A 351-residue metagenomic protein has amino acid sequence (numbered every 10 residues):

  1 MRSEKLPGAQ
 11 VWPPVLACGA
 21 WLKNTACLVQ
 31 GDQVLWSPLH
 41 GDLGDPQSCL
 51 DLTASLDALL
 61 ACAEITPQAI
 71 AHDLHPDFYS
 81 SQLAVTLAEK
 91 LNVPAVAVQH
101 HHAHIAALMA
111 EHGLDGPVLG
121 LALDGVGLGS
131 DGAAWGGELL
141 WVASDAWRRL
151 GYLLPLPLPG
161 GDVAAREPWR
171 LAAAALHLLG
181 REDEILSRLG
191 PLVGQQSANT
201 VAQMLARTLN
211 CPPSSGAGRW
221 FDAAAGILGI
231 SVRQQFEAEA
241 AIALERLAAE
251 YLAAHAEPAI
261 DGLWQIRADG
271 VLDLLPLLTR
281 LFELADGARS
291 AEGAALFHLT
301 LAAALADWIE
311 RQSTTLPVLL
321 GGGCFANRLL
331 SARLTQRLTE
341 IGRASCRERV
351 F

Functional and structural regions predicted by a protein language model:
M1-A71, H75-K90: Active-site-adjacent structural elements in enzyme catalytic cores
M1-V15, A97-G120: Conserved phosphate-binding catalytic cores of ATP/NTP-utilizing and phosphoryl-transfer enzymes
V15-A17, A71, V118-A122, S214 (+1 more regions): Short glycine-aspartate micro-motif
L22-L50, A54-S55, H177-L316, L329-T339: A contiguous, well-structured pocket-lining segment that forms one wall/lid of small-molecule binding clefts in soluble
D73-A110, D115: Glycine-rich phosphate-binding loop and adjoining helix at the ATP-binding site of ATP-dependent phosphoryl-transfer
D73-F78, P317-T335: Glycine-rich phosphate-binding loops at beta-strand->alpha-helix junctions
A107-L186, A206, C211-S215, F221-I227 (+3 more regions): Active-site histidine-anchored catalytic micro-motif
I341-F351: Residue-level detector of conserved catalytic or cofactor/ligand-binding positions in enzyme active sites
